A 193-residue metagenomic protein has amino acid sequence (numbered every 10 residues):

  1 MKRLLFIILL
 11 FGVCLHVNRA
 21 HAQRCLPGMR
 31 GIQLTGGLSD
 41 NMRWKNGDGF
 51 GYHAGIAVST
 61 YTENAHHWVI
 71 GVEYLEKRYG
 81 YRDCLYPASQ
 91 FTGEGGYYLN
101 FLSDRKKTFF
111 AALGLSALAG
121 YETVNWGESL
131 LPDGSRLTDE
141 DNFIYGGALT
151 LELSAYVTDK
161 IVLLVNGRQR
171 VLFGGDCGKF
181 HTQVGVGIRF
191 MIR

Functional and structural regions predicted by a protein language model:
M1-M29: Bacterial Sec-dependent N-terminal signal peptides
A20-G71, R189-R193: Short glycine/proline- and aromatic-enriched beta-strand/turn motifs that initiate or cap beta-hairpins
G28-I32, D48-A54, L85-G93, F109 (+2 more regions): Residues that define the transmembrane beta-barrel architecture of outer-membrane proteins
G31-T35, T123, I161-V162, R168: Ser/Thr- (and often Asn-) enriched beta-sheet segments in non-cytosolic proteins
N41-W44, Y79-Y86, D133-D139, V171-G175: Extracellular loop and loop/strand-boundary signature of outer-membrane beta-barrel proteins
A57-P132, I161, F190-R193: Gram-negative (and chloroplast) outer-membrane scaffold detector with strong preference for beta-barrel transmembrane
L75-K77, G147-R193: Predominantly the C-terminal beta-signal and adjacent terminal strand-loop region of outer-membrane beta-barrel
T92, F101, L130-G167: Extended low-complexity acidic/polar segments
